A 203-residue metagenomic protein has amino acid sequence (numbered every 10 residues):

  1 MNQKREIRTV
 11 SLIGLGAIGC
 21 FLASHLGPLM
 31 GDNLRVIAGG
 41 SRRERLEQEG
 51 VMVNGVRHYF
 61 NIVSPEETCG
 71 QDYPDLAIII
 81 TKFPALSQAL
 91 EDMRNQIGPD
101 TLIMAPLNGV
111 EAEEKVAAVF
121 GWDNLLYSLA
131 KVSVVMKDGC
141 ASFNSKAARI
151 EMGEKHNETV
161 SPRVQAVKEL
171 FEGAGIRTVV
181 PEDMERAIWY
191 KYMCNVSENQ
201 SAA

Functional and structural regions predicted by a protein language model:
M1-H58: NAD(P)+-binding Rossmann beta1-loop-alpha1 motif at the extreme N-terminus of oxidoreductases
I7-T9, G31, Y73-P74, D100 (+2 more regions): A general structural motif
R8, R45, N95-Q96, V119-N124 (+1 more regions): Internal alpha-helical scaffold of NAD(P)-dependent oxidoreductase catalytic cores
R35, V63, L126, V179-P181: General small-molecule cofactor/ligand-binding pocket signal
A38-G40, E66, L107, L129 (+2 more regions): Residues at the C-termini of beta-strands that transition into short coil/loop
R42-E47, E113-E114, V160: Short, charged/polar "capping" segments at the starts of alpha-helices and the immediately preceding loops
G55-A141: Rossmann-like NAD(P)(H) cofactor-binding subdomain of soluble oxidoreductases
